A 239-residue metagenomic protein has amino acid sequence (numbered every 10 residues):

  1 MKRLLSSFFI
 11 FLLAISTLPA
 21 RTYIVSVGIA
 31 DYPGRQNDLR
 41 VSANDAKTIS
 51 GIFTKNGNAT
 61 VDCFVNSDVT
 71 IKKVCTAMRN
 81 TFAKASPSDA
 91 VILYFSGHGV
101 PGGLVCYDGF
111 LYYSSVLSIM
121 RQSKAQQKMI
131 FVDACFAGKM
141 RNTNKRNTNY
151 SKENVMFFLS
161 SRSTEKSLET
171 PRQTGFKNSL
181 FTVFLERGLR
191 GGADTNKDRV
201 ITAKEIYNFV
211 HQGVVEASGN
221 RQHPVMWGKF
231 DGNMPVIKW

Functional and structural regions predicted by a protein language model:
K2-S7, S16-W239: Cysteine endopeptidase catalytic domains of the caspase/legumain-like
F11-L12: Repetitive helical segments and hydrophobic/amphipathic motifs
